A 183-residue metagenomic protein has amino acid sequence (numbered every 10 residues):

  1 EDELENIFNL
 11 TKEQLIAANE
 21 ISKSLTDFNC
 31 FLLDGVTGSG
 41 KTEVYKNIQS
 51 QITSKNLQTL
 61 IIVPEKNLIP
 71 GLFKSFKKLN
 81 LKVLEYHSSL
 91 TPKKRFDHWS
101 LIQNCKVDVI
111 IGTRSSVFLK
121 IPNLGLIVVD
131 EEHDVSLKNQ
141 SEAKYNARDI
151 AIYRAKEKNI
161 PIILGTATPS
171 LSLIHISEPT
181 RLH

Functional and structural regions predicted by a protein language model:
I7-D27: N-terminal pre-P-loop "Q-motif" helix
F28-N47: Walker A/P-loop
T37, K144-L173: Conserved helicase ATPase motor motifs in RecA-like P-loop NTPase domains
L57-K74: Conserved Walker A/P-loop ATP-binding site and its immediately adjacent core in helicase/helicase-like ATPase domains
N80-L90: Conserved RecA-like helicase motor-core motifs
T91-I110: Conserved motor-coupling elements within RecA-like helicase/translocase cores
V117-E157: SF2 helicase catalytic motif II
I174-H183: Single conserved hydrophobic/aromatic residue that forms the stacking wall/gate of nucleotide- or nucleobase-binding
